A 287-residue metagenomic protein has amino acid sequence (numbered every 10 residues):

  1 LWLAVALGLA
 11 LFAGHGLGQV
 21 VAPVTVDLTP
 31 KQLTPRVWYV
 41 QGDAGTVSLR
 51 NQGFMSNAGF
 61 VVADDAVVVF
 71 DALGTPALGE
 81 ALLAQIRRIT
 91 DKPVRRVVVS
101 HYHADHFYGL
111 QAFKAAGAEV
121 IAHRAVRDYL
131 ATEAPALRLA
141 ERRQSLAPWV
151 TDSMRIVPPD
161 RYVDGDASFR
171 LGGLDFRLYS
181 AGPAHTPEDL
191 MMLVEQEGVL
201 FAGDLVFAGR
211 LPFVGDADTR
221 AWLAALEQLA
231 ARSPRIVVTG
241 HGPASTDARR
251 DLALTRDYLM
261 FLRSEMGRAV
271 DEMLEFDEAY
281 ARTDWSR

Functional and structural regions predicted by a protein language model:
W2-G14: Bacterial N-terminal signal peptides
G16-G18: Boundary at the C-terminal end of the N-terminal hydrophobic targeting segment
P35-R88, L190-A202: Conserved beta-strand hairpin/beta-sheet module of binuclear metal-dependent hydrolase folds, prominently
V40-S56, L130-T132, R138, G209-D218: Acidic/histidine-rich helix-loop elements that form or flank divalent-metal/phosphate-binding sites at the catalytic
F70-A72, R95-H103, I121-R124, A181 (+3 more regions): Active-site neighborhood of phospho(di)ester-bond hydrolases with catalytic His/Asp-centered motifs
A84-R161, G165-S168: Active-site HxH/HxHxD metal-binding segment of metal-dependent hydrolases
Y162-V194: Core dinuclear metal-dependent hydrolase active-site scaffold
A221-E278: Divalent-metal (often Zn2+) His-rich catalytic cores of metallo-beta-lactamase-fold enzymes
